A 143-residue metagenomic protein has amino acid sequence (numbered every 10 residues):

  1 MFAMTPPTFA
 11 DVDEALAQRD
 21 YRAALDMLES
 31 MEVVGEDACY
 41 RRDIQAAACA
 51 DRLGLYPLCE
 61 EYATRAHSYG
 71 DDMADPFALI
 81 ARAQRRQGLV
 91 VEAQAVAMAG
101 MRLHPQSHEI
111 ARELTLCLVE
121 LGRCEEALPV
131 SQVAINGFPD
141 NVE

Functional and structural regions predicted by a protein language model:
A17-Q18, R52, R86, E120-L121: Register position in tetratricopeptide repeats
V33, T64-S68, M98-R102, V133-N136: Conserved structural position within tetratricopeptide repeats
E36-D37, D71, P105, P139: Short coil turns that delineate tetratricopeptide repeat
